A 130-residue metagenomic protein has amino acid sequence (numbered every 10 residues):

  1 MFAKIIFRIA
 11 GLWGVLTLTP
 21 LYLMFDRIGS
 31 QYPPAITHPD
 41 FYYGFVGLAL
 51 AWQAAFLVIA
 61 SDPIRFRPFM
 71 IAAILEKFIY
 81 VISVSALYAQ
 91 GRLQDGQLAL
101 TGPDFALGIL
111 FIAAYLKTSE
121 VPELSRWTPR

Functional and structural regions predicted by a protein language model:
F2-P39: Membrane-helix boundary elements
L12-P20, P39-S61, A72-F78: Core segments of alpha-helical transmembrane spans in multipass integral membrane proteins
L18-L21, F56-A60, V84-Y88, F111-Y115: Structural signal for membrane-spanning alpha-helices in multi-pass inner-membrane proteins, emphasizing helix cores
I28-P33, R67, R92, T118-R126: Membrane-interfacial segments
Q31-F41, P68, A72, R92-P103: Non-cytosolic membrane-interface motifs at loop->transmembrane helix junctions
S61-R67: Membrane-helix interface "capping/anchor" motifs
V81-A99, L116: Membrane-helix boundary connector in multi-pass membrane proteins
A106-R130: Membrane-water interface at the C-terminal end of transmembrane alpha helices
